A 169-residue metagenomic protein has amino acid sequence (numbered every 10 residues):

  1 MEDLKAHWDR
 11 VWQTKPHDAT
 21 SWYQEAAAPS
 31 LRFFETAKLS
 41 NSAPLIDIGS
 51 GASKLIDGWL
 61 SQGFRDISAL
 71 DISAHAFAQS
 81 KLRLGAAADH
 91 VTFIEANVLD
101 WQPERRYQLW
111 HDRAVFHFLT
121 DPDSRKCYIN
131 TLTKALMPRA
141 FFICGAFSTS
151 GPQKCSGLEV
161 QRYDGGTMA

Functional and structural regions predicted by a protein language model:
M1-R105, L119-A135, A140-A169: Class I (Rossmann-like) S-adenosyl-L-methionine-dependent methyltransferase catalytic domain, capturing the SAM-binding
Q108: Conserved acidic residues
H111: A conserved beta-strand element that flanks and buttresses the S-adenosyl-L-methionine
A114-F118: Short catalytic micro-motifs in class I SAM-dependent methyltransferases
